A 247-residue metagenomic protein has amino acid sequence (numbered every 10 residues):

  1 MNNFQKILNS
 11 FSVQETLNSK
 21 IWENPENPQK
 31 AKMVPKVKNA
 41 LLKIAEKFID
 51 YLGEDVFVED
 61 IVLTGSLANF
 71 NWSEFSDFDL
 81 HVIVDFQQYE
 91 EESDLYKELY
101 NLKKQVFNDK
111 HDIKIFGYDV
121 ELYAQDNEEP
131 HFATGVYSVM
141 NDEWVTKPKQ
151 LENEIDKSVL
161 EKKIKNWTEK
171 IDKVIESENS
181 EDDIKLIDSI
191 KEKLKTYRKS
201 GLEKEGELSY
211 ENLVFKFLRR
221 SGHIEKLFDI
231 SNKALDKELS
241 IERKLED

Functional and structural regions predicted by a protein language model:
M1-N9: Enriched but not universal
N9-S76, V84-D247: Catalytic core of pol beta-like nucleotidyltransferases
